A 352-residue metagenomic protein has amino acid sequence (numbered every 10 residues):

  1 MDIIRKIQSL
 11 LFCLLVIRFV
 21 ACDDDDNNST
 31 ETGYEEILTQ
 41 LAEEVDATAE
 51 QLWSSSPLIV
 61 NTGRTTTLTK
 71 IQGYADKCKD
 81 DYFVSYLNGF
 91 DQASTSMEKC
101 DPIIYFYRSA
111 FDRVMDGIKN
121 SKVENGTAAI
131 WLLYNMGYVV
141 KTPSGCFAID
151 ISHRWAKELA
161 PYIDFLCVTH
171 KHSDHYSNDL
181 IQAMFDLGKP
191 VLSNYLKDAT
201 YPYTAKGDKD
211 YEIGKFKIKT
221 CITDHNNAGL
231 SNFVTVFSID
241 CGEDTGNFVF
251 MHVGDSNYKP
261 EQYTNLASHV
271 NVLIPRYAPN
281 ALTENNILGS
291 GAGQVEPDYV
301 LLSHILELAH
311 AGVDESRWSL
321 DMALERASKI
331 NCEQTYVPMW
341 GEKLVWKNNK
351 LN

Functional and structural regions predicted by a protein language model:
M1-L10: Bacterial N-terminal signal peptides that target proteins for export
R18-A21: C-terminal motif of bacterial Sec signal peptides marking the signal peptidase cleavage site
D23, N28-L132, V139-E158, F165 (+6 more regions): Metallo-beta-lactamase
E31-A42, Y203-F216, S231, C241 (+2 more regions): Binuclear metal-ion centers of metallo-dependent hydrolases, dominated by the metallo-beta-lactamase
D112-N125, L192-N247, M339-G341, K347-N349: Metallo-beta-lactamase
H153-W155, D224-E296, L306, H310-G312 (+1 more regions): Active-site-proximal loop/helix segments of hydrolase catalytic cores
D164-F165, T169-H175, H304: Histidine-centered divalent metal-coordination motifs
V168, L187-K197, D298-H304: Short internal beta-strands
